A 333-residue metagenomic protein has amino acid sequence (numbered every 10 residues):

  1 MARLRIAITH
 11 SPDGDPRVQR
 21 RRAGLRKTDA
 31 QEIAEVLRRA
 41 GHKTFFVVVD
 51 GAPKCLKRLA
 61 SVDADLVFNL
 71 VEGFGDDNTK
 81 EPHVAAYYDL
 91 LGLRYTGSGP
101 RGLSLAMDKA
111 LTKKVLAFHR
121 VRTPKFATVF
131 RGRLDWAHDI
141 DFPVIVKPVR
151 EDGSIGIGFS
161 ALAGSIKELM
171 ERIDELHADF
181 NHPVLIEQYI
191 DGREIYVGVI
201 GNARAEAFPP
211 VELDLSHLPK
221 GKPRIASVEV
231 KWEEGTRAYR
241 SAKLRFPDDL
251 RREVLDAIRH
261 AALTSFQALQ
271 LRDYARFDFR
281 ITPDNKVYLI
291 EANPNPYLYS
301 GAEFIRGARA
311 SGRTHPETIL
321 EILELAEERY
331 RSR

Functional and structural regions predicted by a protein language model:
M1-T96, P100-R101, L105-M107, L111 (+5 more regions): ATP-binding N-terminal substructure of ATP-dependent carboxylate-amine bond-forming enzymes
A2-H10, K27, L59-S61, S104-L185 (+2 more regions): Active-site nucleotide/adenylate-binding loops and adjacent lid/helix of ATP-dependent enzymes
R17-R20, I155-G158, A302-F304: Short acidic, glycine/proline-rich loop/turn micro-motifs
T44, R94-Y95, T123, V144 (+1 more regions): Hydrophobic beta-strand scaffold residues
G51, G164-S165, T314: Alpha-helix N-cap recognition
V115-R120, D249-R333: ATP-dependent carboxylate activation and anion-phosphoryl transfer catalytic cores that bind Mg-ATP to form
I166-H260, P283-Y288: Phosphate-binding site of ATP-dependent enzymes
